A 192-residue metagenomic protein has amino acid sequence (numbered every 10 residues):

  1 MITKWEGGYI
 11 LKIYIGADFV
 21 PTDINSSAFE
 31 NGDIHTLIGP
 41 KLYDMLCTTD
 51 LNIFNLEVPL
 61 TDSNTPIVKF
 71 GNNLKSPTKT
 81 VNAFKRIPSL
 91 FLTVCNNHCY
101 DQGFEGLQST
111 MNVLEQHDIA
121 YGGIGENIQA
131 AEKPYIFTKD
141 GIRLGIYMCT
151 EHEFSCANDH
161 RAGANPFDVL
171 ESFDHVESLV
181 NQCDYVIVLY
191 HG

Functional and structural regions predicted by a protein language model:
W5-S27, L46-T48: N-terminal hydrophobic targeting/anchoring segments and the immediately downstream early-domain regions of hydrolases
I10-L11, T49-L51, P88-L90, I119 (+2 more regions): Loop/turn elements at helix/coil->beta-strand transitions in domains of secreted/extracellular proteins
Y14-I15, V20-P21, N25, N73-N82 (+3 more regions): Hydrophobic structural segments
D18, F54, V94, H98 (+2 more regions): Divalent metal-coordination and catalytic microenvironments
I24-P40, L74-K75, T138-V188: Binuclear metal-dependent hydrolase catalytic cores centered on His/Asp/Glu-rich metal-binding motifs
N25-A28, V58-N82, N96-H117: Metal-dependent catalytic neighborhoods of phosphoester/phosphodiester hydrolases
T49-T61, L179-G192: Short acidic, glycine-rich surface-loop motifs adjacent to enzyme active sites
S89-F91, C95-G145: Active-site-adjacent helix-turn-beta-strand microarchitecture at beta-sheet edges that either contains or buttresses
